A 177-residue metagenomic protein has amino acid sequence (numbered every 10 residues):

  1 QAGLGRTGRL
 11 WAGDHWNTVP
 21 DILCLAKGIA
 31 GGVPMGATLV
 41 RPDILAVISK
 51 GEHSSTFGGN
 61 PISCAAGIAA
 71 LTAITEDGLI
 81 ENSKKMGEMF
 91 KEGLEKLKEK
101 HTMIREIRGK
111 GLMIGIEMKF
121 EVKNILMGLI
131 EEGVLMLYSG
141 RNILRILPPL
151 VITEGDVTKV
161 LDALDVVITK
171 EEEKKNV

Functional and structural regions predicted by a protein language model:
Q1-V177: Conserved N-terminal phosphate-binding loop of PLP-dependent enzymes in the Aspartate aminotransferase
